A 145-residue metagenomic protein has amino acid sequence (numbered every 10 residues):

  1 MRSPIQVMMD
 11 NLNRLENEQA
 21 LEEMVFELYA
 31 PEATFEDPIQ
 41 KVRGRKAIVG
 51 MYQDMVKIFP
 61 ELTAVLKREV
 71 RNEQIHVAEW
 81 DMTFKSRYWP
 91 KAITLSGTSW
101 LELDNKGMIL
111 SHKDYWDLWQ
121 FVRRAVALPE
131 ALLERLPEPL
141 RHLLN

Functional and structural regions predicted by a protein language model:
M1-E27, P31, L143-N145: Short, low-complexity N-terminal intrinsically disordered segments enriched in polar/charged residues
R2, L21-Q74: A solvent-exposed, acidic/Ser-Thr-rich amphipathic alpha-helical stretch
P4-V7, A47, I93: Soluble or luminal CAZymes and related metallo-dependent hydrolases
M9-E16, P38, L66, G97: Short, charged low-complexity linear motifs
M9-L12, Y29, Y52, M82 (+1 more regions): Hydrophobic alpha-helical core bundles mediating ligand binding, dimerization, or RNAP-core interactions
L15, Y29, R45, A64 (+2 more regions): Hydrophobic alpha-helical segments, principally membrane-spanning helices and signal/leader peptides
K57-T63, V70-N145: A beta-strand edge to alpha-helix "cap/lid" segment located at domain peripheries
